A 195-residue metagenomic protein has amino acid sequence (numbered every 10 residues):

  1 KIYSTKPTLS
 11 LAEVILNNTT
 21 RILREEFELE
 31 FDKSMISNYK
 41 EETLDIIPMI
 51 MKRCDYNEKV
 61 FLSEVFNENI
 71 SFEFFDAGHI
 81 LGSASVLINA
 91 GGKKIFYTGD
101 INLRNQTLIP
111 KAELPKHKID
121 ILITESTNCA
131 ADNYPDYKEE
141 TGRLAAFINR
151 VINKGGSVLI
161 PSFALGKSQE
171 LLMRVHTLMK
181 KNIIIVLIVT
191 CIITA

Functional and structural regions predicted by a protein language model:
K1-E170, H176-K181, I188, I192: His/Asp/Glu-rich metal-coordinating catalytic cores of metallo-dependent phosphodiesterases/hydrolases acting on
A195: Ligand-binding beta-strand-loop-alpha-helix segment within the catalytic cores of soluble metabolic enzymes
